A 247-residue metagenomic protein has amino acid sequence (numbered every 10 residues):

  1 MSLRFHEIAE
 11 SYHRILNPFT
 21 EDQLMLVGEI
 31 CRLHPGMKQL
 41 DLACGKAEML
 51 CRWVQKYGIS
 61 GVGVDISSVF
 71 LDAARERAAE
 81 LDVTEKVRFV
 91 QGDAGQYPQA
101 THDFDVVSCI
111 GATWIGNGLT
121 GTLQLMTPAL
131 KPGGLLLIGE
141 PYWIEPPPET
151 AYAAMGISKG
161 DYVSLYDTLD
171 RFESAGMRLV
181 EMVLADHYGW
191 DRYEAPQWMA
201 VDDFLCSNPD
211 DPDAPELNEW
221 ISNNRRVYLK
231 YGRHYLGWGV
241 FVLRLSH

Functional and structural regions predicted by a protein language model:
N17-P35: Conserved alpha-helix/loop element of class I SAM-dependent methyltransferases that forms part of the SAM/SAH-binding
L40-L42, K46-Q96: Class I SAM-dependent methyltransferase SAM/SAH-binding core
Y97-V107: A short acidic, Gly/Pro-enriched loop at the edge of an enzyme's catalytic core that lines a small-molecule cofactor
V106-L119: A short SAM/SAH-binding and catalytic strip from SAM-dependent methyltransferases
T120-L135: A short glycine-rich, Lys/Arg-flanked "PGG" loop and its adjoining helix->strand segment in the class I
P141-K159: Short, glycine-/aromatic-enriched active-site segment of Class I SAM-dependent methyltransferases
D161-G176: Short alpha-helix
E181-H247: Conserved Class I S-adenosyl-L-methionine
